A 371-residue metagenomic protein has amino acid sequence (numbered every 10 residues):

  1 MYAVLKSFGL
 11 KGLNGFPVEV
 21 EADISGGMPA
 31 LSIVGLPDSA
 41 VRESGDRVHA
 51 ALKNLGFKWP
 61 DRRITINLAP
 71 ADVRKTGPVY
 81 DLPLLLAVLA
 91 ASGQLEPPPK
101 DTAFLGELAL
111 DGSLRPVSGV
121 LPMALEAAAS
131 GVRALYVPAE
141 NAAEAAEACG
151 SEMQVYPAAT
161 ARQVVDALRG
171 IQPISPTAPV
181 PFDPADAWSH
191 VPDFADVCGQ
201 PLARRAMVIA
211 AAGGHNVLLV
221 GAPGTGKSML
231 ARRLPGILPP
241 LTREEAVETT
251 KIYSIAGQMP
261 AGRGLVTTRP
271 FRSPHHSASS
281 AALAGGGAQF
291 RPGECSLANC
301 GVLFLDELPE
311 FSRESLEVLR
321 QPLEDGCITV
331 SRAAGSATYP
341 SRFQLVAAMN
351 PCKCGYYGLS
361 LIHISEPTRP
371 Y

Functional and structural regions predicted by a protein language model:
M1-L218, A222, S228, S331: Peripheral, non-AAA+ core regions of ATP-driven protein-machinery
E107, I362-Y371: Single conserved hydrophobic/aromatic residue that forms the stacking wall/gate of nucleotide- or nucleobase-binding
P173-I209, G213, E244-C295: P-loop NTPase nucleotide-binding/switch module
L219-Q258: Walker A/P-loop
G221, G285, E307: The Walker A (P-loop) glycine that initiates the GxxxxGKT/S ATP-binding motif of P-loop NTPases
F271-R272, F290-C300, V330-N350: AAA+/SF3 P-loop NTPase mechanochemical coupling elements
R291-L323, Y356-L359: Conserved AAA+/SF3 P-loop NTPase catalytic/coupling segment centered on the Walker-B
E317-A337: Conserved catalytic/switch belt of AAA+ P-loop NTPases
